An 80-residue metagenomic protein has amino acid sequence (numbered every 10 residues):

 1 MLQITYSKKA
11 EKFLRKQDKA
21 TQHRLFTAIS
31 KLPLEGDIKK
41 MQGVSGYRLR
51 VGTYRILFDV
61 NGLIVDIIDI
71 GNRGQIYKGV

Functional and structural regions predicted by a protein language model:
M1-I4, A20, K31, V51 (+1 more regions): Enriched for short, Lys/Arg-rich terminal
Y6-A10: Basic, amphipathic "hinge/linker" alpha-helix immediately C-terminal to the N-terminal HTH DNA-binding motif
K12, G46, Q75: Surface-exposed, flexible loop/turn segments at secondary-structure boundaries
K12, H23, K78: Alpha-helical elements of the RecA-like P-loop NTPase motor core of helicases
F26-L49: A short, surface-exposed loop/turn module that caps and links secondary-structure elements
I56: NAD-dependent ADP-ribosyltransferases
